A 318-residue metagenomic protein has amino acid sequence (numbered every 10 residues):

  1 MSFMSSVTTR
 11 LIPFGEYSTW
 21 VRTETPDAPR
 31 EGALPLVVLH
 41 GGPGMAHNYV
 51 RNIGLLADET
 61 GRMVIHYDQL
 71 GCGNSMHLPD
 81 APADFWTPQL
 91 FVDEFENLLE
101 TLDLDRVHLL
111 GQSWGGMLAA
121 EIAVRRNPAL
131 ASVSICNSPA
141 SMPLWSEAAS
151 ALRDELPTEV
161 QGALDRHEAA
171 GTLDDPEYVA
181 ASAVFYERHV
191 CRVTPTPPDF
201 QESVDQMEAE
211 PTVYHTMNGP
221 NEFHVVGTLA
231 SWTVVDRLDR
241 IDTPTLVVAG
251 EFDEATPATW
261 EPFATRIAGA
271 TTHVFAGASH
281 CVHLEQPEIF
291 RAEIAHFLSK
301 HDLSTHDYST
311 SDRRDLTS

Functional and structural regions predicted by a protein language model:
S2-S18: N-terminal cap/lid segment of alpha/beta-hydrolase-fold proteins
S18-D80: Conserved HGGG/HGGXW glycine-rich cap/lid loop of the alpha/beta-hydrolase fold
V38-G42, S113, G250: Glycine-rich His-Gly loop
H66-W114, A292: Active-site loop/oxyanion-hole signature of alpha/beta-hydrolase fold enzymes
D105-A148: Conserved hydrolase catalytic core segment
D154-T243: Alpha/beta-hydrolase
T228-A278: Conserved loop-alpha-helix segment in the C-terminal half of the alpha/beta-hydrolase fold that carries the catalytic
G269-Y308, R314-S318: Catalytic active-site module of serine/aspartate enzymes centered on a nucleophile-bearing elbow/loop
